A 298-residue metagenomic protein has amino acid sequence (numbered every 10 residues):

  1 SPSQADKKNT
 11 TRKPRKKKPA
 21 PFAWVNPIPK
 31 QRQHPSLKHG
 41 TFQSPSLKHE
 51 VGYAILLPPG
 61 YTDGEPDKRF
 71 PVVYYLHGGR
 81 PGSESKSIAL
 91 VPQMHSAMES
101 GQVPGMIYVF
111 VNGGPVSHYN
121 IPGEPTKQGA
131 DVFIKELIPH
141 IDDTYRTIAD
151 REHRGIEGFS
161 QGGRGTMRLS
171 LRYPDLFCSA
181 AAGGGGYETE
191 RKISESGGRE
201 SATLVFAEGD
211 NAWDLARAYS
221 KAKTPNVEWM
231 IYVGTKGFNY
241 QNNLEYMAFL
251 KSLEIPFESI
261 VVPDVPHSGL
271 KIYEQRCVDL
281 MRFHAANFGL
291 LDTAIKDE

Functional and structural regions predicted by a protein language model:
Q4-E298: Non-catalytic cap/lid and distal C-terminal segments of serine-dependent acyl enzymes
